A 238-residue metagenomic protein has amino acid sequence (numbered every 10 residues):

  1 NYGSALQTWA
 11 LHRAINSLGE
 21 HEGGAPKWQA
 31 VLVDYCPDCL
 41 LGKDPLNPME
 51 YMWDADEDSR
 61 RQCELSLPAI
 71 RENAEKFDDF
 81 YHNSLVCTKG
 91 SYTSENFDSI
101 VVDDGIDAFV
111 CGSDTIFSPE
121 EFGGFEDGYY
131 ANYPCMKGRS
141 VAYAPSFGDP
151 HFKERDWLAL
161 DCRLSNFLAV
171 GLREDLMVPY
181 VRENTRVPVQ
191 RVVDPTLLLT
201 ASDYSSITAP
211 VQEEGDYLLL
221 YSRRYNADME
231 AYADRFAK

Functional and structural regions predicted by a protein language model:
Y2, L6-G19, A25-C162: Aromatic- and Gly/Pro-rich donor/ligand-binding loops that form nucleotide- or phosphate-bearing donor binding pockets
G3-A10, M177, D228, Y232: Conserved alpha-helical elements of sugar-nucleotide-dependent glycosyltransferases
I15-G19, V181, A237: Hydrophobic alpha-helical packing residues
P26-W28, G138, L168, V187-P188 (+1 more regions): A structural micro-motif
V33-Y35, V192-D194, K238: Conserved beta-strand termini and adjacent loop/short-helix elements that scaffold enzyme active sites in alpha/beta
K43, S202-D203, A231: Short, well-ordered secondary-structure micro-motifs
K89-A108, F117-G123, A144-Y217, S222-R223: A nucleotide-sugar donor-handling region in carbohydrate enzymes
L219, R223-K238: Oxyanion-binding "anion nests"
